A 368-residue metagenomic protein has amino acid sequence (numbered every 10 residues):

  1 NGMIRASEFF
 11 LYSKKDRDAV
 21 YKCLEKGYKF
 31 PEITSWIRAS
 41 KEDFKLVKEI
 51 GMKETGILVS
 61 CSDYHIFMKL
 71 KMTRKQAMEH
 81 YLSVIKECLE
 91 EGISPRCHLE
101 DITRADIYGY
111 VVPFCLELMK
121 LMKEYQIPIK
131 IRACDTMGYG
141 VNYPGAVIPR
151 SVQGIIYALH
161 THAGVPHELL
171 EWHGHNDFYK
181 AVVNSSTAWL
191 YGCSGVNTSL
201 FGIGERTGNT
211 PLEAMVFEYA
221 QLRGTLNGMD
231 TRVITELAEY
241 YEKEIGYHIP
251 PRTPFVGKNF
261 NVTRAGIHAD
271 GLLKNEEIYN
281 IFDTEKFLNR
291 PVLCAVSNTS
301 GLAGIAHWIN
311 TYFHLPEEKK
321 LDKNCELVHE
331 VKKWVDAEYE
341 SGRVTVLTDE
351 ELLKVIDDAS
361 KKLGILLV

Functional and structural regions predicted by a protein language model:
N1-I4, K22-K26, K41-P166, S186 (+1 more regions): Alpha/beta enzyme core
N1-K41, V296, T311: N-terminal capping/small domains of soluble enzymes
M3, E25-Y28, K86-I93, L116-E124 (+8 more regions): Generic secondary-structure signature for well-ordered alpha-helical cores
R5-F9, P31-I37, T55-I57, P95-L99 (+4 more regions): Hydrophobic faces of well-ordered beta-strands that scaffold small-molecule active sites in alpha/beta enzyme cores
F9-F10, I33, I37, R74 (+11 more regions): Hydrophobic alpha-helical scaffolding
F10-K14, W36-S40, S60-S62, E100-R104 (+3 more regions): Active-site beta-loop-alpha junctions enriched in small/polar residues
M137-N280: Catalytic alpha/beta core domains of metabolic enzymes, predominantly
G224-V368: A mid-to-C-terminal "edge-of-domain" accessory segment
